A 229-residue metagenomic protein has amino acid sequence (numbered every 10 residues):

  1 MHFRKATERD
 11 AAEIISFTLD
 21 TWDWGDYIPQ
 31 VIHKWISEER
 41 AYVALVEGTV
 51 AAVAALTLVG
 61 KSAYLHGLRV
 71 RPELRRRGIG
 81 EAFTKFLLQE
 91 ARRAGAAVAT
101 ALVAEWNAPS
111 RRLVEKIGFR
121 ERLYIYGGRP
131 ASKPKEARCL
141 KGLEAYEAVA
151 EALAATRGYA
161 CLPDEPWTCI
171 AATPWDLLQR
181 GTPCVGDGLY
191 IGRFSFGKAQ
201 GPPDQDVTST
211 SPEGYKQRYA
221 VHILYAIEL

Functional and structural regions predicted by a protein language model:
M1-Y27, S132-C169: Short amphipathic alpha-helix that is part of the acyltransferase structural core
I15-Y42, V46-E47, A51-L68, G192-F196: A conserved beta-strand-loop-helix scaffold within acyl/acetyltransferase catalytic domains
E39-A52, Y159-A199: Conserved beta-hairpin
L58-K61, T100-V103, R120-P134, K216-A226: Conserved catalytic-core motifs of GNAT/GCN5-like acyltransferases
L68-R75, G197-G201: A short, internal acetyl-CoA/4′-phosphopantetheine-binding micro-motif in the GNAT/acyltransferase core
L74, G78-F86: Conserved acetyl-CoA pyrophosphate-binding loop and the N-cap/start of the following alpha-helix in GNAT-like
T84, A91-W106, L113, D204-S209: Conserved GNAT acetyl-CoA-binding A-motif
L113-E115, F119, P212-K216: Conserved active-site tyrosine of GNAT-family acetyltransferases
